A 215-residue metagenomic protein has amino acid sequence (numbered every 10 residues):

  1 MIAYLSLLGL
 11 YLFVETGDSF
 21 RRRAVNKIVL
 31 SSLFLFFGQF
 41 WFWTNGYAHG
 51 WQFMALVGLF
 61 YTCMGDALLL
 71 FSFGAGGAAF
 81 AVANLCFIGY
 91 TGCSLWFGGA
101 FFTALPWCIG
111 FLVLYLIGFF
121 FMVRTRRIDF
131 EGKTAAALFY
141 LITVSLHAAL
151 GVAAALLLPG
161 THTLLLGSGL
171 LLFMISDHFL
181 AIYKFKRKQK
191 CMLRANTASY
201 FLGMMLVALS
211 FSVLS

Functional and structural regions predicted by a protein language model:
M1-S215: Polytopic alpha-helical membrane-helix bundles and their juxtamembrane interface segments in multi-pass membrane
